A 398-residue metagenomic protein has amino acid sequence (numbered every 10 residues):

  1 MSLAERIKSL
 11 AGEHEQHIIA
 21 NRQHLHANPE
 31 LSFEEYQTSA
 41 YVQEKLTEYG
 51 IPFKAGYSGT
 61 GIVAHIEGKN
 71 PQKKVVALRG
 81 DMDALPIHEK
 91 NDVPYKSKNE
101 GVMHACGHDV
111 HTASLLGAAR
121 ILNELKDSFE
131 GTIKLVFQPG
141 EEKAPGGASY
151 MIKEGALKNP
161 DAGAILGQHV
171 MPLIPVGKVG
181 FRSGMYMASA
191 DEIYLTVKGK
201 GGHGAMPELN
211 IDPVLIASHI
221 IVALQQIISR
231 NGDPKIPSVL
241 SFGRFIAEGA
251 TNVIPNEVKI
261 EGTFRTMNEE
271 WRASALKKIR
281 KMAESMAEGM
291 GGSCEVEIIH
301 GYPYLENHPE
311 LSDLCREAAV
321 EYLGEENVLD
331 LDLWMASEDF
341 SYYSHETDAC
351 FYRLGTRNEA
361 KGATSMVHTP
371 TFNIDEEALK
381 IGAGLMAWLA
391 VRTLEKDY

Functional and structural regions predicted by a protein language model:
S2-E5, K69, V391-Y398: Generic C-terminal helix-cap and adjacent flexible tail
L3-H104, A113-L116, R120-E130: Acidic/His- and Gly-rich active-site-bordering loop/insert found across diverse amide/peptide-bond hydrolases
H24-N28, H104, H108-H111, Q168-H169 (+2 more regions): Histidine-centered active-site/metal-ligand motif
L25, A64, L78, H108 (+8 more regions): Divalent metal-coordination and catalytic microenvironments
N28-F33, A84-P86, K143, E248-T251 (+1 more regions): Short, small-residue-enriched loops and turns at beta-alpha junctions that line or gate enzyme active sites
I66, V197-G199, F264: Hydrophobic beta-strand positions in extracellular immunoglobulin-like domains
L85, N91-M103, V110, L116 (+2 more regions): Histidine/acidic-residue-rich, glycine-tolerant segments that coordinate divalent metal ions
L215-Y398: Metal-dependent amide/peptide-bond hydrolase catalytic core, centered on the "pita-bread" metallohydrolase fold
